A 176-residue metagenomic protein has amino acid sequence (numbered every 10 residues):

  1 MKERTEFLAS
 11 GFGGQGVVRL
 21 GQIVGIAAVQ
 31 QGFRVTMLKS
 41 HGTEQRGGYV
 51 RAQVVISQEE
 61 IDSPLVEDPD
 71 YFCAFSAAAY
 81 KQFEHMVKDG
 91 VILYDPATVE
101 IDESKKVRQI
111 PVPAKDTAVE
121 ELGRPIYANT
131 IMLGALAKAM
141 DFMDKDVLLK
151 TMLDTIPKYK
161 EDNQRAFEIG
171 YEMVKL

Functional and structural regions predicted by a protein language model:
M1-L176: Active-site cofactor/cluster-binding pocket
